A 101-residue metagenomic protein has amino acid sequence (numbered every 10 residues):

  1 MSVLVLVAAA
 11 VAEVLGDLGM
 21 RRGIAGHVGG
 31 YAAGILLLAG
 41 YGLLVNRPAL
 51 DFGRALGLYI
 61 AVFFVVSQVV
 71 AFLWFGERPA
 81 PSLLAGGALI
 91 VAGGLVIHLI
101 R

Functional and structural regions predicted by a protein language model:
M1-R101: Polytopic alpha-helical membrane proteins, predominantly small-molecule transporters/carriers
